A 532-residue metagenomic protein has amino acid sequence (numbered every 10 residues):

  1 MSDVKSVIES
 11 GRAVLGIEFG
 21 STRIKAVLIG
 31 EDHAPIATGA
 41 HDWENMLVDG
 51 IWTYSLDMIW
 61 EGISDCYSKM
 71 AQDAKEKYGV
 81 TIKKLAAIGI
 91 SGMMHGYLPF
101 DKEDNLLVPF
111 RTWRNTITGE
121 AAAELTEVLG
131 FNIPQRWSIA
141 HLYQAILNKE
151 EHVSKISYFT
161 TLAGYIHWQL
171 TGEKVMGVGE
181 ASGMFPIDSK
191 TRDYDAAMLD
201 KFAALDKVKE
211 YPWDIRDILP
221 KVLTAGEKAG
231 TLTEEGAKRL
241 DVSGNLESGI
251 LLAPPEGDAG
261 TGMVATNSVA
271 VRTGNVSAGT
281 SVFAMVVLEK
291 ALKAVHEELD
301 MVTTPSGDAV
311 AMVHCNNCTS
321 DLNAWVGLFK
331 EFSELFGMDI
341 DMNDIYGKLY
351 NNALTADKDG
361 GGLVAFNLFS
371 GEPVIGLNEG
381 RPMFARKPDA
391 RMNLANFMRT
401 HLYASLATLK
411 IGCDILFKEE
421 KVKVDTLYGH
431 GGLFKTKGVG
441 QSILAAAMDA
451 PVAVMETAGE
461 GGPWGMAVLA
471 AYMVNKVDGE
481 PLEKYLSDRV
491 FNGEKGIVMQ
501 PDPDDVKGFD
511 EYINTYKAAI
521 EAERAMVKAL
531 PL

Functional and structural regions predicted by a protein language model:
M1-V108, A123, K155, R216 (+6 more regions): N-terminal glycine/serine-rich phosphate-binding loop of ATP-dependent small-molecule kinases, especially carbohydrate
S2-G11, L15-G16, I82, E120-M176 (+3 more regions): Active-site core segments that coordinate phosphate-bearing ligands/cofactors across diverse enzyme families
W52, L56, W60-I63, I90 (+4 more regions): Generic structural signal for well-ordered secondary structure
K75-T112, N132-P134, H167-G179, G183-D188 (+1 more regions): Short beta-strand-loop/turn "lid" adjacent to the catalytic site in phosphate-handling enzymes
N115: Carbohydrate-associated surface elements
V208-Y211, I215-D217: Electropositive nucleic-acid engagement tracts
